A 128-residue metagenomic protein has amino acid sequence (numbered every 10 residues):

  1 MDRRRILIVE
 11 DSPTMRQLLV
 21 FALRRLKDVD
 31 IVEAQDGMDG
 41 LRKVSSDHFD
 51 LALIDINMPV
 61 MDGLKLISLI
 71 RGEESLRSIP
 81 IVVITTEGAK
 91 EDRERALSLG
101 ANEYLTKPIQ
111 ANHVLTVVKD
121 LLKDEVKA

Functional and structural regions predicted by a protein language model:
E10: Conserved acidic carboxylate
P13-V32: Two-component/phosphorelay signaling modules centered on CheY-like receiver
E33-L51: Acidic, metal-coordinating helix/loop segments flanking the phosphotransfer/catalytic sites of two-component signaling
M58: Receiver (REC) domain active-site loop signature in two-component systems and cognate sites in sensor histidine kinases
I109-V118: C-terminal output helix
